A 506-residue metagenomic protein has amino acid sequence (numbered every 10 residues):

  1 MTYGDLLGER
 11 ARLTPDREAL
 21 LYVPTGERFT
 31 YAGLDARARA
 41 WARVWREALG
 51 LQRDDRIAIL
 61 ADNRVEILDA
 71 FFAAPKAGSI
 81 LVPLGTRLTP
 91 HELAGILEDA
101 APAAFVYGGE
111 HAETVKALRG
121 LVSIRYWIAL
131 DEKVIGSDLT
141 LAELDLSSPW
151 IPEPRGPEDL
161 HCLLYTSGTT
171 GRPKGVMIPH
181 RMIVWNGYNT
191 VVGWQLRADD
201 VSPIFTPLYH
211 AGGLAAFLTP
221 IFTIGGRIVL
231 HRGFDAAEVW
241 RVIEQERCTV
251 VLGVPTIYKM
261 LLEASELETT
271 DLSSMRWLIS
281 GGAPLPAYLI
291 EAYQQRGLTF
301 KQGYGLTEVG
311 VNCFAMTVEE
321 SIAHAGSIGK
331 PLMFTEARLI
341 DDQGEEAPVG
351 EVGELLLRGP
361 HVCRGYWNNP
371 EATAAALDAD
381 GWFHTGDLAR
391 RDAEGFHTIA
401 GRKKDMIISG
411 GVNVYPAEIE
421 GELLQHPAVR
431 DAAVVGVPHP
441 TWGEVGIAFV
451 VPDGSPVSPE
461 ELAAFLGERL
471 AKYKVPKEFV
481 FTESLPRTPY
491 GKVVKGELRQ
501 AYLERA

Functional and structural regions predicted by a protein language model:
P15-E18, A129, L146-Y165, R172 (+1 more regions): Conserved pre-ATP/AMP-binding loop-to-beta segment of ANL
E27, V44-H91, N413: Conserved AMP-binding/adenylate-forming
R28-A32, H161-W185: Conserved AMP-binding A3 loop
L88, Y107, R358-G359, R364-G365 (+5 more regions): AMP-binding/adenylate-forming catalytic core of the ANL superfamily
A112-P157, A264: ANL superfamily adenylate-forming
V184-V201, Y209-V250, A264: Conserved AMP-binding/adenylation subdomain of ANL enzymes
W194, T223, C248-G253, L262-A323 (+1 more regions): Gly/Ser/Thr-rich phosphate-binding loop
F314, K330-F334, E345-A376, V414: Conserved ATP/PPi-binding loop(s) of AMP-dependent carboxylate-activating enzymes
